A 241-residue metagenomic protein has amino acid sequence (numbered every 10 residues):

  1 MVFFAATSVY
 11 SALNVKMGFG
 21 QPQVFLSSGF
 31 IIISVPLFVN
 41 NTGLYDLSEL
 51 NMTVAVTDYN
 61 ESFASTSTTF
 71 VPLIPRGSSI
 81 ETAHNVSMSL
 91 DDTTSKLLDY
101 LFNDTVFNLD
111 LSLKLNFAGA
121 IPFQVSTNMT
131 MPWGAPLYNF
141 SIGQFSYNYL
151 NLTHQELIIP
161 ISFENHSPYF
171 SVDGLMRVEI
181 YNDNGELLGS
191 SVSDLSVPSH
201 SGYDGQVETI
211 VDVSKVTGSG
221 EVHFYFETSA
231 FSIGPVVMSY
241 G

Functional and structural regions predicted by a protein language model:
M1-M17: Secretory targeting signatures
Q23-T57: Short extracytoplasmic
G29-G43, T153-P168: Short beta-strand elements of extracellular/lumenal beta-sandwich folds
F38-V39, V56, V86, L115 (+2 more regions): Hydrophobic beta-strand positions in extracellular immunoglobulin-like domains
Y45-M52, S65-T66, Y169-R177: Short, hydrophobic/aromatic beta-strand segments
N60-L97, E186-V216: Intrinsically disordered, low-complexity Pro/Gly/Ser/Thr-rich segments with frequent PxxP/GP/PP motifs and embedded
S89-Y138, V213-G241: Terminal connector regions
I158-E164, Y169-G241: Extracytoplasmic/luminal low-complexity segments enriched in Pro/Gly and acidic/polar residues that act as flexible
